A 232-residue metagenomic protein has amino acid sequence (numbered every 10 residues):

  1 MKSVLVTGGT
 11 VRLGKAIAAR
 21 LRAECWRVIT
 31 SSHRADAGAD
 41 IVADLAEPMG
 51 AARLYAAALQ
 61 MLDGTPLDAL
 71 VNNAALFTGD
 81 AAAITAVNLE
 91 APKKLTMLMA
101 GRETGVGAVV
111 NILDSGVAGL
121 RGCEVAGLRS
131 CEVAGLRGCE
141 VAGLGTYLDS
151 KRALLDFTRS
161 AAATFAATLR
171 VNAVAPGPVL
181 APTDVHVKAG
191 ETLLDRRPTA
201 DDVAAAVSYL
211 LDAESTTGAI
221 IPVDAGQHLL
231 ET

Functional and structural regions predicted by a protein language model:
T10, A18: N-terminal Rossmann NAD(P)H-binding glycine-rich loop of SDR-like oxidoreductase domains
A37-M49: Rossmann-fold cofactor-recognition segment
L76-D80, K93-K94, G105-A166, P178-V179: Catalytic loop of short-chain dehydrogenase/reductase
D80-I84, K188: Substrate-binding pocket helix/loop in short-chain dehydrogenase/reductase
A108, L155, F165-V179, L194 (+1 more regions): Conserved Rossmann-fold SDR core element
D184-D202: Catalytic Tyr-x(3-8)-Lys segment
R196-V223, H228-L229: C-terminal substrate-recognition "lid" of short-chain dehydrogenase/reductases
